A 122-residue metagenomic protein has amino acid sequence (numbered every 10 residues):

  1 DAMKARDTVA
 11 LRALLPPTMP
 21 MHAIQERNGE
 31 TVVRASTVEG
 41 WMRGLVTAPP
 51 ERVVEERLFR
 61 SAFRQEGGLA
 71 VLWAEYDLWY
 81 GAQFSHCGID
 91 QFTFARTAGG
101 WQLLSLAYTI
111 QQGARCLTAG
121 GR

Functional and structural regions predicted by a protein language model:
R6-H22: Short, well-ordered alpha-helical segments enriched in acidic and aromatic residues
A13, T18, R60-A62, S105: Extracellular/lumenal ectodomain signal focusing on beta-strand-rich modules and carbohydrate-recognition contexts
L15, Y76-L78, A107-Y108: Short beta-strand segments enriched in hydrophobic/aromatic residues within well-folded beta-rich domains
P20, I24-Q25, E30-F84: Surface-exposed, charged secondary-structure patches
V71, H86-R115: Short beta-strand edge/turn micro-motifs at domain boundaries
A114-R122: Acidic/histidine-enriched, glycine/proline-rich intrinsically disordered or flexible terminal extensions
